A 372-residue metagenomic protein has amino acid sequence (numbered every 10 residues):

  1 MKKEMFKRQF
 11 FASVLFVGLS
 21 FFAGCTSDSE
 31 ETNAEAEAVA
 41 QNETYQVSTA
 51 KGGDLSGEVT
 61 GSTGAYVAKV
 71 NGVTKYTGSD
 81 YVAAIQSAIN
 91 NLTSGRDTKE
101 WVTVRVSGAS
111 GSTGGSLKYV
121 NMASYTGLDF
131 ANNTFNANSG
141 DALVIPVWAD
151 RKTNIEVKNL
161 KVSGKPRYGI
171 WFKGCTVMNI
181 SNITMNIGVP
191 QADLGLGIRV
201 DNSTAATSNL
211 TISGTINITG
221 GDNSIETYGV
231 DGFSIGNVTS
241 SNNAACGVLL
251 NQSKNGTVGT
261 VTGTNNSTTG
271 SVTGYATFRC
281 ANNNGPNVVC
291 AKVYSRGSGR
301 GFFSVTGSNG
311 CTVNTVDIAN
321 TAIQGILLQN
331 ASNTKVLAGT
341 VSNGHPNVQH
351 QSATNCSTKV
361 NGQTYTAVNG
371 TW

Functional and structural regions predicted by a protein language model:
K2-R8, S13-Q46, K51: Bacterial Sec-dependent N-terminal signal peptides
G61-N71: Short aromatic-glycine-(Arg/Gly/Cys) micro-motifs in beta-strand/loop hairpins
K69-R105: Acidic Gly/Asp/Thr-rich repetitive segments characteristic of extracellular carbohydrate-active and adhesion proteins
I89-K99, N121-A123, D150-R151, N330 (+1 more regions): Flexible, charged surface loops at secondary-structure boundaries
G111-G127, F135-K158, V162-N179, P190-A205: Extracellular beta-strand-rich solenoid/capping regions of secreted or surface-exposed proteins that bind or remodel
T113-L117, A137-V144, K165-W171, G188-G197 (+7 more regions): Short glycine/acidic-rich loop motifs that flank beta-strands on beta-rich extracellular proteins
L128-F130, I155-N159, V177-I183, T207-T215 (+6 more regions): All-beta strand scaffolds that present successive hydrophobic residues in beta-strands
